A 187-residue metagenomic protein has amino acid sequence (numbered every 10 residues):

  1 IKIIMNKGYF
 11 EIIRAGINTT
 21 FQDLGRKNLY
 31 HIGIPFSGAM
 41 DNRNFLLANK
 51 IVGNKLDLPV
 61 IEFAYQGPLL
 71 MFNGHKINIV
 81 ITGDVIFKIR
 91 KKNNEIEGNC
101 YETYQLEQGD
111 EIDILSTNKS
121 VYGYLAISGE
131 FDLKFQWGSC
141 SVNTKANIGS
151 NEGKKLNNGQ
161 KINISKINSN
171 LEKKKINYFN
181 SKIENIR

Functional and structural regions predicted by a protein language model:
I1-R187: Conserved "landmark" site that anchors the functional core of diverse proteins
